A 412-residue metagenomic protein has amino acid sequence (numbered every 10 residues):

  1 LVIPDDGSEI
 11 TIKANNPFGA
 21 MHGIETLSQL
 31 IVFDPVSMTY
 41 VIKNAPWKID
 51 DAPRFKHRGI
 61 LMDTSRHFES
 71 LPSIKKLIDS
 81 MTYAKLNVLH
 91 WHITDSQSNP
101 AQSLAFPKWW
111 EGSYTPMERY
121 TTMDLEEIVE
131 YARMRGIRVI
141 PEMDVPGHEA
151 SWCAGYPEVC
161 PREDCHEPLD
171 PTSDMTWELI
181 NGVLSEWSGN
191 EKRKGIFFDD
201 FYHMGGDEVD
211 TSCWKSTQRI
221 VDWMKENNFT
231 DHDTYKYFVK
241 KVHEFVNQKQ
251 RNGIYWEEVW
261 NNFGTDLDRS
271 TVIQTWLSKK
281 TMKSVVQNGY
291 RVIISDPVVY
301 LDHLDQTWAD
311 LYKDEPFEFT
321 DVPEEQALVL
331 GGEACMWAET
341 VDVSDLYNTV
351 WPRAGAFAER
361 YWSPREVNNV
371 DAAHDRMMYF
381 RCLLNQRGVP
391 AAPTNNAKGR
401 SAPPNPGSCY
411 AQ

Functional and structural regions predicted by a protein language model:
L1-H203, W214-T217, K241, F245 (+2 more regions): Feature activates predominantly on carbohydrate-active enzymes
L1-V2, L30-D34, I78-T82, W110 (+6 more regions): Short, low-complexity, polar/charged sequence segments that are solvent-exposed and flexible
G7, I42-N44, H90-T94, D233-Y237 (+3 more regions): Short C-terminal domain-edge/linker segments immediately following a structured domain
N16-G19, K76, M123-E127, M175-G182 (+7 more regions): Generic recognition of stable, solvent-exposed alpha-helical segments in well-folded globular domains
E69-L71, K75-D79, Y83, Y120 (+9 more regions): Mature, folded catalytic cores of secreted/periplasmic enzymes
Q97-N99, G147, D210, N261 (+2 more regions): Surface-exposed, flexible loop/turn segments at secondary-structure boundaries
P157-V272, W276-G289: Active-site neighborhood of glycoside hydrolase catalytic domains
N252-T271, T275-Q412: Flexible, acidic glycine-rich loops studded with aromatic residues
